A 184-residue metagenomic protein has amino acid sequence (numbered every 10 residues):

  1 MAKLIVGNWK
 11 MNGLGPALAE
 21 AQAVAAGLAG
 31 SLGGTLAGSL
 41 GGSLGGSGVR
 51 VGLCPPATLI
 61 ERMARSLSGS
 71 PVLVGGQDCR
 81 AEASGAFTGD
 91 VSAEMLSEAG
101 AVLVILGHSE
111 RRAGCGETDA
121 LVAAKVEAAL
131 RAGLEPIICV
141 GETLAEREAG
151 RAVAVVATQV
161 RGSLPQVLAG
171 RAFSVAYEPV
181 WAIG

Functional and structural regions predicted by a protein language model:
M1-G34, L44-G184: Active-site loop-to-helix "anion-binding N-cap" substructures in soluble metabolic enzymes
